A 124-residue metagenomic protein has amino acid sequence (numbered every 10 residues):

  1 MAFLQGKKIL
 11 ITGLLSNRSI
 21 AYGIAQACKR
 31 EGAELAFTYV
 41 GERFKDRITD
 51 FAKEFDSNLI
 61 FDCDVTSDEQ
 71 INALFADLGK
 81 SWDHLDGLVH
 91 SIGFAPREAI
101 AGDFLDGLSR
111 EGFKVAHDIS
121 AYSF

Functional and structural regions predicted by a protein language model:
A2-T38: Canonical Rossmann dinucleotide-binding motif of NAD(H)/NADP(H)-dependent dehydrogenases/reductases, specifically
V40-F44: Helix N-cap at the beta1-alpha1 junction of Rossmann-like dinucleotide-binding domains, i.e., the first residues
A52-E69: Rossmann-fold cofactor-recognition segment
S57, S81-L85, F113: Local beta-strand N-terminus motif with an aromatic residue
D62-C63, D83-A101, S120: Rossmann-fold scaffold of SDR-type NAD(P)-dependent oxidoreductases
T66-S81: Conserved Rossmann-fold cofactor-binding substructure of NAD(P)-dependent oxidoreductases
A76, K80, G93-F94, V115-F124: Amphipathic alpha-helical dimer-interface segment in Rossmann-like NAD(P)H-dependent oxidoreductases
D86, A101-F124: Catalytic Tyr-X3-Lys loop
